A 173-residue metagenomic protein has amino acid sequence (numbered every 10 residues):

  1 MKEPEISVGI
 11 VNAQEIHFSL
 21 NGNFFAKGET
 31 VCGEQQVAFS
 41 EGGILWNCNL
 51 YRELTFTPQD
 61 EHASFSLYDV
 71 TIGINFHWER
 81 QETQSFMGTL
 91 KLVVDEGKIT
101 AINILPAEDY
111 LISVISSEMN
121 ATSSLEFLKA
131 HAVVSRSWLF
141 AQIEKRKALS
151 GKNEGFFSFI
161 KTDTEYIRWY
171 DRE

Functional and structural regions predicted by a protein language model:
M1-E173: Conserved, single-site charged/polar hotspot
